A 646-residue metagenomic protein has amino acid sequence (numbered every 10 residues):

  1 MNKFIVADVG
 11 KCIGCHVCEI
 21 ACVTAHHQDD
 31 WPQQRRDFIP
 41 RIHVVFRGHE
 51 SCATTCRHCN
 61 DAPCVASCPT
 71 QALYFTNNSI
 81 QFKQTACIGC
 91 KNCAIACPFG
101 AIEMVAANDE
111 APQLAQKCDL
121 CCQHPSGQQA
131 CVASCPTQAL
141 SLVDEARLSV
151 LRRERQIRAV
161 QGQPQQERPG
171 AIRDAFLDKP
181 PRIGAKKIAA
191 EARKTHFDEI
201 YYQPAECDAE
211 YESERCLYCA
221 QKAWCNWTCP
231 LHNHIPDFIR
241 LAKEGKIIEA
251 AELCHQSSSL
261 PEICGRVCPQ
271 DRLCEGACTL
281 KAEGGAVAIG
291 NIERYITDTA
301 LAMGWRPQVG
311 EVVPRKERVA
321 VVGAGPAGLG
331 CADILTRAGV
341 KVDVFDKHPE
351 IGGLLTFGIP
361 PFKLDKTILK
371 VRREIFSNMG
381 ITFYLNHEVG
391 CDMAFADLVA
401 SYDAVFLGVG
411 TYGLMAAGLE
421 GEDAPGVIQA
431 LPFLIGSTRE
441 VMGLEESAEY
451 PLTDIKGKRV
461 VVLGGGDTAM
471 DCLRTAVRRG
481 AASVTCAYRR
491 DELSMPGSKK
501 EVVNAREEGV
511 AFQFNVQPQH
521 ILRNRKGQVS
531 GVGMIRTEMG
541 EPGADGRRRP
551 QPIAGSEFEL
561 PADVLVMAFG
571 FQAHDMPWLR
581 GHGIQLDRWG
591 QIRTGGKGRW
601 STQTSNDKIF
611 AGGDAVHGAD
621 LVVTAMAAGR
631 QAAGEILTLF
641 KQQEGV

Functional and structural regions predicted by a protein language model:
M1-N2, Q28-A66, Q84-A86, N92-Y201 (+8 more regions): Flanking helices and flexible, charged tails adjoining ferredoxin-like Fe-S electron-transfer domains in multi-subunit
I5-A21, A25, H49-Q71, Q81-G100 (+6 more regions): Cysteine-centered iron-sulfur cluster-binding motifs in ferredoxin-type domains/subunits of redox enzymes
I183, A190-D198, N233-K243, C254-H255 (+10 more regions): Beta1-alpha1 glycine-rich phosphate/pyrophosphate-binding loop at the start of Rossmann-like nucleotide-binding domains
F238, I263-C264, R272-V322, A338 (+3 more regions): FAD-binding core/adjacent interface of flavoenzyme oxidoreductases
E388-D403, A448, N524-E557: Conserved beta-strand-loop-beta-strand element in the redox core of flavoprotein oxidoreductases
D423-G457, P542-A619: FAD-site-proximal beta/loop scaffold in flavoenzymes
I455-R490, R549-I553, F558-V564, F571 (+3 more regions): Long hydrophobic segments that form regular secondary structure
C472, A615-F640: A conserved FAD-binding loop/helix module that cradles the flavin
